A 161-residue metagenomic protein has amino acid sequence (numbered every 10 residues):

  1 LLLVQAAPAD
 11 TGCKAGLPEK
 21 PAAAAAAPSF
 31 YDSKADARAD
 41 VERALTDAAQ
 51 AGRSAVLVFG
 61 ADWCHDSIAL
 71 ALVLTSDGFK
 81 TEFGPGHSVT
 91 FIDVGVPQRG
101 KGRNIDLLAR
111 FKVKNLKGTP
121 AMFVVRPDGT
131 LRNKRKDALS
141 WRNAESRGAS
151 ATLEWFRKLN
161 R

Functional and structural regions predicted by a protein language model:
L1-Y31: N-terminal targeting signals for export/organelle localization
S33-S54: A short beta-strand-turn-helix
A35, F59-A61, K80-N104: Thiol-based oxidoreductase modules, predominantly thioredoxin-like and allied folds used for disulfide exchange
A49-Q50, T81-G84, V113-G118: Extracellular/periplasmic catalytic domains that process cell-envelope and extracellular macromolecules
A51-C64, M122: Short active-site neighborhood of thiol/selenol oxidoreductases, capturing the structured segment around
D62-D66, V94-R99, G129-L131, S140-R142: Solvent-exposed loop/turn segments at secondary-structure junctions within structured extracellular/periplasmic domains
S67-F83: Typically the conserved alpha-helix immediately C-terminal to a functionally engaged Cys/Sec in thioredoxin-like
V113-R161: Non-catalytic, surface beta->alpha helical segment in thiol-disulfide oxidoreductase systems
